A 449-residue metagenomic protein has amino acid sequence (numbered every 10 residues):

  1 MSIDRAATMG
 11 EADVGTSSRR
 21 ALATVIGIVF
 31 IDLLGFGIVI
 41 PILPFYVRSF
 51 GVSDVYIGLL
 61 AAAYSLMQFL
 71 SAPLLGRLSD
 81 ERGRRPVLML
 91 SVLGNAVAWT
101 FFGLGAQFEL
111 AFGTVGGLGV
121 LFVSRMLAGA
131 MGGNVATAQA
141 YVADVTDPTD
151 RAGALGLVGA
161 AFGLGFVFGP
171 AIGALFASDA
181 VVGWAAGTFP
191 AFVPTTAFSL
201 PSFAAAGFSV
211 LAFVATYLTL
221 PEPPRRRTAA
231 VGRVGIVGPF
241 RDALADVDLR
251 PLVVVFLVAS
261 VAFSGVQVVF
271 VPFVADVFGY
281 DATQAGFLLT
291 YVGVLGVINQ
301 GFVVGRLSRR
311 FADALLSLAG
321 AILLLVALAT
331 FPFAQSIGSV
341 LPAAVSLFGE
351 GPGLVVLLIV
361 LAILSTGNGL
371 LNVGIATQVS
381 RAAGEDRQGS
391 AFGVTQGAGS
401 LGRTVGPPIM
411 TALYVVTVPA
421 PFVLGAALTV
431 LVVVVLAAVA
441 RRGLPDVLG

Functional and structural regions predicted by a protein language model:
S2-S18, Y217-V255, D276-Y280: Juxtamembrane intracellular "pre-TM" segments in multi-pass secondary transporters
P41-V55, V268-Q284: Short amphipathic helix-loop junctions that connect adjacent transmembrane helices in Major Facilitator Superfamily/SLC
F69-V115: Conserved MFS/SLC helix-loop-helix module at the cytosolic interface between two early adjacent transmembrane helices
S71-G83, N299-D313, Y414: Helix-to-loop junctions at the C-terminal end of transmembrane segments in multipass secondary transporters
F122-L164: Cytoplasmic helix-loop-helix junction between adjacent transmembrane helices in 12-TM secondary transporters
A206-R226, V435-V439: C-terminal membrane-cytosol helix-exit motif in multi-pass small-molecule transporters
A314-I375: C-terminal transmembrane helical hairpin of 12-TM major facilitator-type secondary transporters
S380-V416: A late C-terminal transmembrane helix in Major Facilitator Superfamily
